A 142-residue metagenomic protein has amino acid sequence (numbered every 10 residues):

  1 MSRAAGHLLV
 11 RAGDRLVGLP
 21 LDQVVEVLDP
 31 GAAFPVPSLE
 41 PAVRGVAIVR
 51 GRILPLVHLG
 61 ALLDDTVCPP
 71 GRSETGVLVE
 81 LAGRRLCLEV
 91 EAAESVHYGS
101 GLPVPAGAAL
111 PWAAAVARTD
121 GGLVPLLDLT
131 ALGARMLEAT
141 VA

Functional and structural regions predicted by a protein language model:
M1-A142: An acidic, low-aromatic, low-complexity terminal/linker signal
